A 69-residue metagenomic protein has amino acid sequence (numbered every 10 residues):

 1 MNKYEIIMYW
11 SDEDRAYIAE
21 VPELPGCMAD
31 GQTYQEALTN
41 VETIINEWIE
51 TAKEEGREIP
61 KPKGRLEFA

Functional and structural regions predicted by a protein language model:
M1-I6, E13-D14, T39-A69: Short, charged, surface-exposed hinge/linker loops at domain edges that act as mobile lids or interdomain connectors
Y9-L24: Short aromatic-glycine-(Arg/Gly/Cys) micro-motifs in beta-strand/loop hairpins
E23-G26, K61: Hydrophobic residues in alpha-helical membrane-spanning segments
P25-E36: A short, exposed loop/beta-hairpin motif centered on an aromatic-Gly-Thr core
